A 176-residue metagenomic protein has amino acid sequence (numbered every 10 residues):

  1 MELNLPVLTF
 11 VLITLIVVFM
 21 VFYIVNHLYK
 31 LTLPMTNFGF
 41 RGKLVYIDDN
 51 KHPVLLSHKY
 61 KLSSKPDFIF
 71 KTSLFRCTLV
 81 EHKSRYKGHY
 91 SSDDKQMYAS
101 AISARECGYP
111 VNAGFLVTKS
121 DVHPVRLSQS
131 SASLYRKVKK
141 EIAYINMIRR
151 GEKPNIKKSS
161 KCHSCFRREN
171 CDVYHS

Functional and structural regions predicted by a protein language model:
M1-G39: N-terminal signal-anchor transmembrane alpha helix of single-pass membrane proteins, serving as the membrane-anchoring
E2-P6, R41-D48, P110-A113, D172-S176: Short flexible/disordered coil segments
L15-F19, L44-L55, R85-K95, T118: Short charge-dense sequence patches
I24-T78, K87: N-terminal topogenic membrane-targeting module
H58-K65, F70-N146, F166: Nucleic-acid nuclease catalytic cores
I145-K153: Conserved kinase catalytic-core helix
E152-S176: Cysteine-cluster motifs in flexible loop/terminal segments that predominantly coordinate metals
